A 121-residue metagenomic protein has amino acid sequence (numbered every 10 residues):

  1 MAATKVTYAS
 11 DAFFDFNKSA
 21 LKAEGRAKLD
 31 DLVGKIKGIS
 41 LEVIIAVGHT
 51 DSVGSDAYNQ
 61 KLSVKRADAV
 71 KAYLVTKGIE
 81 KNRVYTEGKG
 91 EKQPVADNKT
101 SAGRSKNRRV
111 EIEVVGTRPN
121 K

Functional and structural regions predicted by a protein language model:
M1-V43, V115-K121: Periplasmic peptidoglycan-binding/tethering modules of Gram-negative envelope proteins
A12-F14, G48-S52: Short, histidine-centered active-site or binding-site loop motifs used for metal coordination, general acid-base
S19, S52-V53: Short strand->helix junction
A20, E24-D31, A57-K61, K65-A69 (+1 more regions): Extracytoplasmic/secreted proteins, especially bacterial periplasmic and envelope-associated proteins
I39-H49, L62-V95, K106-K121: A non-catalytic structural micro-motif
G54-S55, V84: Phosphopantetheine carrier-protein modules
Y58, A96-T100: Short beta-alpha junctions and helix-cap segments that line functional grooves
A102-R104: Short glycine-biased active-site loop of nucleotidyltransferases that positions the nucleotide triphosphate and helps
